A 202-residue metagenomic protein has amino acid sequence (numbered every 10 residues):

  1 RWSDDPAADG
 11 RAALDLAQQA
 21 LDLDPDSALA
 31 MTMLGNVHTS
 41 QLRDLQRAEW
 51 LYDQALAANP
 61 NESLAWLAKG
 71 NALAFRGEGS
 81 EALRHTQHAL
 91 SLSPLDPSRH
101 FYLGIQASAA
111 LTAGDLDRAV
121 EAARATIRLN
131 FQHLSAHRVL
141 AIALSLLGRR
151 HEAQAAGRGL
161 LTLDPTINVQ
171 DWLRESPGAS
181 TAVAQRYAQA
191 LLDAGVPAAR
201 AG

Functional and structural regions predicted by a protein language model:
S3-Q19, Q41-Q54, R76-S91, A113-A122 (+1 more regions): Structural signature of tandem alpha-helical TPR/SEL1-like repeats, specifically the intra-repeat loop/turn
L23, A58, L92-L95, L129 (+1 more regions): Structural marker of alpha-solenoid helical repeat scaffolds
A28-L29, S63-L64, P97-H100, L134-S135 (+1 more regions): Helix-start (N-cap) detector for alpha-helical repeat units in TPR-like alpha-solenoids, especially tetratricopeptide
M33, A68, Y102-I105, V139: Canonical tetratricopeptide repeat
N36-V37, N71, S108, I142: Residue-level recognition of tetratricopeptide repeat
S145-N168: TPR/TPR-like (Sel1-like) alpha-helical repeat modules
V169-G202: Terminal, low-structured helical/coil segments at or just beyond the last alpha-helical repeat
